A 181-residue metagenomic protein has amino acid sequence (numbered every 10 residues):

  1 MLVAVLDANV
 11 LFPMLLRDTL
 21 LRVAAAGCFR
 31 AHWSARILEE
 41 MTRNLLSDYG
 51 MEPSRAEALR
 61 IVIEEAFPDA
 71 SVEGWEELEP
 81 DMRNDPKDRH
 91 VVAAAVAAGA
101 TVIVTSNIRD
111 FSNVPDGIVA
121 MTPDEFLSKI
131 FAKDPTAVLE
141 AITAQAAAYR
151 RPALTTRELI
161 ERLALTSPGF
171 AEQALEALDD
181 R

Functional and structural regions predicted by a protein language model:
V3, M14-D48: PIN/NYN-family metal-dependent endoribonuclease catalytic core
V3-N9: Asp-based phosphoryl-transfer active-site loop
N9-V10, R36, R109, E125: Alpha-helix/helix-capping structural signal
R30, S71, G117-V119: Conserved beta-strand segments of alpha/beta enzyme cores
H32-W75, I142-S167: PIN-domain endoribonuclease scaffold, especially VapC-family toxins
P68-V102, A153, G169, L178-R181: Active-site neighborhoods of divalent-metal-dependent phosphate/nucleic-acid chemistry enzymes
R89-M121: Acidic, metal-binding active-site segment of PIN/NYN-like and related structure-specific nucleases
R109-R181: Acidic, PIN/NYN-like endoribonuclease modules and their adjacent C-terminal/linker elements
